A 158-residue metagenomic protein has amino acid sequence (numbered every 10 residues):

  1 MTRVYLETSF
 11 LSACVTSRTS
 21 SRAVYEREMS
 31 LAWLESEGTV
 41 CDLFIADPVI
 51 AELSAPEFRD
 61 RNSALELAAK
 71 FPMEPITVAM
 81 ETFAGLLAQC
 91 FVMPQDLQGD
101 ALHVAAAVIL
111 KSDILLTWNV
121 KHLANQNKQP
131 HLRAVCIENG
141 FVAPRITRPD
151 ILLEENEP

Functional and structural regions predicted by a protein language model:
M1-I45, E52-L65, V92-M93, Q129-L132 (+2 more regions): Short, well-structured N-terminal submotif of metal-dependent ribonuclease cores
Y5-L6, F44-A46, L115-T117, R148: A structural signal for short, well-ordered beta-strand segments and their strand-loop junctions that often border
W33-L34, A105-A106, C136: Short, flexible, glycine/charge-rich loop motifs used to bind or transfer phosphoryl groups or to couple energy/partner
T39-L43, K70-P72, D113: Short active-site oxyanion
V49-E52, K121-L123: Short histidine/acidic/glycine/proline-rich micro-motifs that form metal- and phosphate-coordinating active-site loops
P72-H131, D150-L153, P158: Active-site neighborhoods of divalent-metal-dependent phosphate/nucleic-acid chemistry enzymes
E138-D150: Charged, glycine-enriched surface loops/patches that mediate electrostatic binding to polyanionic ligands
